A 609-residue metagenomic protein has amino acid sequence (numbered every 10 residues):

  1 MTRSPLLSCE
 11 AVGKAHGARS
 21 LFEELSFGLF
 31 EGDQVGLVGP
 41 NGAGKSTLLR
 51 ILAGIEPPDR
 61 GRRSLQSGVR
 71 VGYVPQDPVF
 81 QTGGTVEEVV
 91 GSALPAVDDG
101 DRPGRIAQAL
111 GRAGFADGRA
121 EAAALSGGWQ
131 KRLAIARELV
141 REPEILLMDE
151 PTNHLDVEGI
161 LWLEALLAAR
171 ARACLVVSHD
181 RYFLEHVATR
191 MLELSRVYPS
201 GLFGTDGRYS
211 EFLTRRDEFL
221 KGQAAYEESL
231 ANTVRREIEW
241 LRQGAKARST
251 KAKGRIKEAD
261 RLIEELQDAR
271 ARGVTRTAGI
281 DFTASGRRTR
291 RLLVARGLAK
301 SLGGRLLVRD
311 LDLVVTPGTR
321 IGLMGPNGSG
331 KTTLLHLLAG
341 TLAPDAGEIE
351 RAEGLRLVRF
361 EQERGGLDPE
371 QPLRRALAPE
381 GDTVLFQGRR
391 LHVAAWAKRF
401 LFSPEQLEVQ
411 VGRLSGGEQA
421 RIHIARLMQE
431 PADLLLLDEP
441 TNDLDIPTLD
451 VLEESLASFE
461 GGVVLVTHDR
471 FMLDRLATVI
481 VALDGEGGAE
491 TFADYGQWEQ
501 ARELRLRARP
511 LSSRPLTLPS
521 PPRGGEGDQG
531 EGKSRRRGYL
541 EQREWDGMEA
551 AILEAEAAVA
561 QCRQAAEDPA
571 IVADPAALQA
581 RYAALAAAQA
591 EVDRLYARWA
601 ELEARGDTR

Functional and structural regions predicted by a protein language model:
M1-A225, V274-P519, R523, D528-R609: ABC ATP-binding cassette signature C-motif
A107-A109, L155-D156, R255-E264: Extended non-transmembrane interhelical loops and adjacent amphipathic helices of multipass membrane proteins
R215-R248, A252-I256, L262-A269: Intracellular alpha-helical coupling/juxtamembrane segments of multi-pass membrane proteins
